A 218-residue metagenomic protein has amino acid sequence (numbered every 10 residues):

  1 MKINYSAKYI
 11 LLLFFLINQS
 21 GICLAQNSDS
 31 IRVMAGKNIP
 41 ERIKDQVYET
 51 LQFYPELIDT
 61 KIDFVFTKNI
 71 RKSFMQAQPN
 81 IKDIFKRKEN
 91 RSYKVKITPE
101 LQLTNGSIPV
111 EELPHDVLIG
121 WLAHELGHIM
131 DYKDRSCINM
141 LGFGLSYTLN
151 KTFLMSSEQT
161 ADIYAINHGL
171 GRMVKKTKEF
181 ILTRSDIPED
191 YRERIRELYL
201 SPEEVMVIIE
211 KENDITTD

Functional and structural regions predicted by a protein language model:
M1-N27: Bacterial Sec-dependent N-terminal signal peptides
I22-N90, I215-D218: A metal-dependent hydrolase signature that marks the N-terminal structural subdomain at the beginning of catalytic folds
I43-Q46, L118, S157: Stable alpha-helical elements in mature extracytoplasmic
Q76-D116, Y132: Active-site scaffold of zinc-dependent metalloenzymes
D116, D131-Q159: Post-HEXXH active-site segment of zinc metalloproteases
G120-K133: Active-site recognition of the HExxH zinc-binding catalytic motif
L154, N167-D218: Long, well-structured alpha-helical subdomains associated with metal-dependent extracellular/ecto-lumenal hydrolases
